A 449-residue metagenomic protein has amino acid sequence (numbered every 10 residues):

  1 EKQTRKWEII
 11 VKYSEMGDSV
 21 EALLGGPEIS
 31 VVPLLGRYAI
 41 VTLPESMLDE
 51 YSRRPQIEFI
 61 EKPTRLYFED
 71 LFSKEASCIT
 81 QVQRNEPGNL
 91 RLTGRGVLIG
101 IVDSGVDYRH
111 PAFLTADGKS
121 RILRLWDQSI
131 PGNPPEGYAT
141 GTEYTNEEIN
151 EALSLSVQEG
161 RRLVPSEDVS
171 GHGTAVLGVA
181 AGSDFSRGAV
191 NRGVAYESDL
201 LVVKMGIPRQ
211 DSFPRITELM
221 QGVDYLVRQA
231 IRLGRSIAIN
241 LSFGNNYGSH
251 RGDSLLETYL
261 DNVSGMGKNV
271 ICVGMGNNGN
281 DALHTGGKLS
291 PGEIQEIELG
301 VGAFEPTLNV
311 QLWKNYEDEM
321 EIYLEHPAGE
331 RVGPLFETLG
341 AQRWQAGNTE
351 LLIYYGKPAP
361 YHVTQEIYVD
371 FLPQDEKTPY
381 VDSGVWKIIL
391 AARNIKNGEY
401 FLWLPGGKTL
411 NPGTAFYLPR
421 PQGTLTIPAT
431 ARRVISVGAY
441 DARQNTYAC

Functional and structural regions predicted by a protein language model:
E1-C449: Loop-rich non-cytosolic ectodomains and luminal regions
